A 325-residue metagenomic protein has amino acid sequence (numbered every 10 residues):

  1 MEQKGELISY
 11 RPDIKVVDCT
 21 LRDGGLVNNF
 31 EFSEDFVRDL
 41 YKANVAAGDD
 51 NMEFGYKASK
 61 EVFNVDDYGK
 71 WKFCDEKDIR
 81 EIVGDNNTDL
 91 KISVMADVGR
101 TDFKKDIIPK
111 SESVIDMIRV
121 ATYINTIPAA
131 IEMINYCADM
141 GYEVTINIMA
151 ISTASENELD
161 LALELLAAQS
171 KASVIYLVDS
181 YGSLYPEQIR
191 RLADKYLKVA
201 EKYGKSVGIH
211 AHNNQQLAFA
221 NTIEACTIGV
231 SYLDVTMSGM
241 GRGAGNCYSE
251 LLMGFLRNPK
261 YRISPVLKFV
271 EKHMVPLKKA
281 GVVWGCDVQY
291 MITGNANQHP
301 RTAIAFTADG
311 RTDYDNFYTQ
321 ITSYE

Functional and structural regions predicted by a protein language model:
M1-E325: Catalytic cores and adjacent flexible loops of soluble metabolic enzymes that perform enolate/carbanion chemistry on
